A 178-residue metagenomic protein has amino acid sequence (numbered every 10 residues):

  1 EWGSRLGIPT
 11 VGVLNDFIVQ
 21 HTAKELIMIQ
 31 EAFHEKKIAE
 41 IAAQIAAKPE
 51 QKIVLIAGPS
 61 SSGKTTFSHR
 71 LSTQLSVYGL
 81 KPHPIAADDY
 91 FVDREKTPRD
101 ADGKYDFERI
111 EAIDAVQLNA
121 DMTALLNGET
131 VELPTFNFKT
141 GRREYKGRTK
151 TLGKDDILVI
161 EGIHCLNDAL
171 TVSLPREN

Functional and structural regions predicted by a protein language model:
E1-E40: Charged, amphipathic alpha-helical linker segments immediately N-terminal to NTP-binding catalytic cores
V54-I56: Hydrophobic anchor at the beta1->P-loop junction of P-loop NTPases
S61: Walker A (P-loop) phosphate-binding loop of P-loop NTPases
K64: Conserved lysine of the Walker
T73-H83: Post-Walker A helix-loop "phosphate-sensing" segment adjacent to the P-loop in P-loop NTPases
H83-I85, V92, K96-G141, I157: Conserved nucleotide-sensing/catalytic segment adjacent to the nucleotide-binding pocket in NTP-handling enzymes
I160-N178: ATP-dependent NMP and nucleoside kinases share a basic, alpha-helical "lid"
